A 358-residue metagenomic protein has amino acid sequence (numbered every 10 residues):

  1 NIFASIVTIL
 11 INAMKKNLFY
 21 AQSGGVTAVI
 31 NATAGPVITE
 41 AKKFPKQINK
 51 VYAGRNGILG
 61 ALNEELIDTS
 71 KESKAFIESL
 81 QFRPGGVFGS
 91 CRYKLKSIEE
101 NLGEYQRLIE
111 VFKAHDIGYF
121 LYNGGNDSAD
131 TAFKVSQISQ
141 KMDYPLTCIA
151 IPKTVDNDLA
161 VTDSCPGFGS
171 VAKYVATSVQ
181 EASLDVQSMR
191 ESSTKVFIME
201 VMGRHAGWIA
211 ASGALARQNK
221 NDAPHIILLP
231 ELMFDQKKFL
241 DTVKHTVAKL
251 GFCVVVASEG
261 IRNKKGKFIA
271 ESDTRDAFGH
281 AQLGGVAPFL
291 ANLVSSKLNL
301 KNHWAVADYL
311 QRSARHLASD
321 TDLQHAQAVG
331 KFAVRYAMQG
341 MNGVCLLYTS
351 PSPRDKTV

Functional and structural regions predicted by a protein language model:
K15-E65: N-terminal phosphate-binding or glycine-rich loops at protein starts, especially the Walker A/P-loop of NTPases
N17-T27, V87-R92, G118-G124, A150 (+3 more regions): Short glycine-rich or small-residue beta-strand-to-loop segments that form or flank ligand, phosphate, metal/Fe-S
S23-G25, G54-L59, R92-Y93, G125-N126 (+4 more regions): Short, ordered loop/turn segments at secondary-structure junctions
G35-K43, I67-S73, K134-T147, C165-S170 (+1 more regions): A glycine- and small-aliphatic-rich helix-loop capping segment at beta-alpha/alpha-beta transitions that lines
E65-I117, D127: Glycine-rich oxoanion-binding loops at beta->alpha junctions
Y122-G124, D130-S139, C165-H303: Accessory alpha-helical/coil subdomains and C-terminal extensions that flank or cap enzyme catalytic cores
A277, Q282-F289, S295-L346: C-terminal catalytic subdomain
Y348-V358: Single conserved hydrophobic/aromatic residue that forms the stacking wall/gate of nucleotide- or nucleobase-binding
